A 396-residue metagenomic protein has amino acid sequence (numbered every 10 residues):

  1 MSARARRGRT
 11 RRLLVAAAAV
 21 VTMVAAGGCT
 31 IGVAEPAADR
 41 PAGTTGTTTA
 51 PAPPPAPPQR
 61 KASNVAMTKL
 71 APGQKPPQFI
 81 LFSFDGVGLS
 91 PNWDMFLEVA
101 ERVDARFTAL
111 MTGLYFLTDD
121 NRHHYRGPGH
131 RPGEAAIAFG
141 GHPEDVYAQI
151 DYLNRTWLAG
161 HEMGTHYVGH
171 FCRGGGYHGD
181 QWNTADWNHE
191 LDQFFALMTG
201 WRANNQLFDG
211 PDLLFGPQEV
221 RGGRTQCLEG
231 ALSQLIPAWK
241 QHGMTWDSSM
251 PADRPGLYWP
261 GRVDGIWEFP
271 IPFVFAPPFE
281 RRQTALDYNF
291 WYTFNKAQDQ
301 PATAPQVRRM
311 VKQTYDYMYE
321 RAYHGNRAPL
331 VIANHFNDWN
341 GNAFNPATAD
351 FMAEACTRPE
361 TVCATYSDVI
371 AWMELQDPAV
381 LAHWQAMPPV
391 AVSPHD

Functional and structural regions predicted by a protein language model:
M1-V20: N-terminal export and membrane-targeting signals
A25-T47: C-terminal region of N-terminal signal peptides and the immediate post-cleavage residues of exported proteins
P53-E162, G169-R173, N204-P237, D253 (+4 more regions): Active-site beta->alpha N-cap acidic-glycine motif
R60, N64-V65, K69, W246-W259 (+1 more regions): C-terminal domain-boundary segment and adjacent tail
N92, T165, D186, A285-Y288 (+1 more regions): Glycan-processing catalytic domains of CAZymes
W93-L97, Q149-N154, W187-T199, I236 (+2 more regions): Generic structural signal for well-ordered alpha-helices, preferentially at hydrophobic/aromatic core positions
R126-E144, G210-N326, D377-W384: Active-site-adjacent pocket scaffolds in enzyme catalytic domains
G174-Q193: Active-site cleft segment of glycoside hydrolase catalytic domains centered on the general acid/base Glu
